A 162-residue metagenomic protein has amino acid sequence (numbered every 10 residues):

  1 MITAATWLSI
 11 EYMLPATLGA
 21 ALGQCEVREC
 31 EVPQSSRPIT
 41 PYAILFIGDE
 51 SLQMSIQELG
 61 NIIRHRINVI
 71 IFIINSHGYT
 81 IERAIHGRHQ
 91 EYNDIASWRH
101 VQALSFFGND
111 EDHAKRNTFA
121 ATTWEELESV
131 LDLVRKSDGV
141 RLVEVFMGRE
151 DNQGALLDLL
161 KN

Functional and structural regions predicted by a protein language model:
M1-N162: Thiamine diphosphate
